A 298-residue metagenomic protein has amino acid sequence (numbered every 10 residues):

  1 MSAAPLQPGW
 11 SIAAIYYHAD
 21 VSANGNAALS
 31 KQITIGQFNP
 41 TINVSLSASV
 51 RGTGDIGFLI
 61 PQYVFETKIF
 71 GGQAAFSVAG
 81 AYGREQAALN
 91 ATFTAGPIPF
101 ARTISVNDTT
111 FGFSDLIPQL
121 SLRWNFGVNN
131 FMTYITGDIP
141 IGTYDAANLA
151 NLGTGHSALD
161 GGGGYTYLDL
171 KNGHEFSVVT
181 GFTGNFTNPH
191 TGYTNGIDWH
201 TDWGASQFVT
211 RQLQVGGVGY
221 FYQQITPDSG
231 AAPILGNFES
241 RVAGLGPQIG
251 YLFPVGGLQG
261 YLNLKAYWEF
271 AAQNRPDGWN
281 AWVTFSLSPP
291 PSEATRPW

Functional and structural regions predicted by a protein language model:
M1-S114, N125, E293: A subset of solvent-exposed loop/turn segments in beta-rich extracellular surface proteins, enriched in glycine
S2-G9, V21-G25, F65-A75, A87-L89 (+6 more regions): Short loop/turn motifs that connect adjacent beta-strands in outer-membrane beta-barrel proteins
I12-Y16, F76-G80, L120, T133-I135 (+5 more regions): Membrane-embedded beta-strand positions of outer-membrane beta-barrel proteins
Y16-S22, G80-Q86, D115, W124 (+7 more regions): Transmembrane beta-strands of outer-membrane beta-barrel pores
Q32-T34, N188-W298: Outer membrane beta-barrel transmembrane domains
I42-S49, A101-N107, D145-N151, T187-T191 (+2 more regions): Extracellular loop and loop/strand-boundary signature of outer-membrane beta-barrel proteins
R51-L59, A91, T110-L116, G153-L159 (+3 more regions): Residues that define the transmembrane beta-barrel architecture of outer-membrane proteins
N130-G137, T143-P233, G244: Detector for outer-membrane/organellar transmembrane beta-barrel domains, recognizing the amphipathic beta-strand
